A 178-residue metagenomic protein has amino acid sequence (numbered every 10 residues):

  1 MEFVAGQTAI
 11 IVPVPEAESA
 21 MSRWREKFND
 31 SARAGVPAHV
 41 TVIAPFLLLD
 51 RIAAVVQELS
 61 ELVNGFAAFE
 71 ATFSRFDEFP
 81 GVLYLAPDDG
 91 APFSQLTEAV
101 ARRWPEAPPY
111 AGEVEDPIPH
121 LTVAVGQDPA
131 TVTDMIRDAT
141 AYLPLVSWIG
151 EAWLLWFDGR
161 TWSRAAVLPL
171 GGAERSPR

Functional and structural regions predicted by a protein language model:
M1-E70, D89-G150, S163-R178: Basic, often amphipathic N-terminal segments
F79-G81: Short acidic/glycine-enriched loop/turn segments that link adjacent beta-strands
L83-P87: Generic recognition of long tandem-repeat/solenoid scaffolds
G150-G159: Short beta-strand segments and strand-loop junctions that repeat across beta-rich extracellular domains
